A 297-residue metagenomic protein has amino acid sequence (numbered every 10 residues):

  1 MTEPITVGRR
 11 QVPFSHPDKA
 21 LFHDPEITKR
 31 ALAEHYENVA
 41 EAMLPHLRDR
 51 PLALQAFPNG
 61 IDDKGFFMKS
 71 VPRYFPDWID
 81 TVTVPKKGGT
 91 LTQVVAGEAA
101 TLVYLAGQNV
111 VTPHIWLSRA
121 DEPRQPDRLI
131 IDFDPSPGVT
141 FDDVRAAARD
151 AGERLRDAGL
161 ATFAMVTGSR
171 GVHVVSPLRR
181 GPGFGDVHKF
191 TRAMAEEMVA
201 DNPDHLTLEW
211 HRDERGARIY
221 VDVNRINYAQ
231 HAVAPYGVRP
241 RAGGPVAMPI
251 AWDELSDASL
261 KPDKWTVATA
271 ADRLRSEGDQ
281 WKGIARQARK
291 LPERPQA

Functional and structural regions predicted by a protein language model:
M1-A33, E41-L44, R48, V110-R128 (+2 more regions): C-terminal accessory nucleic-acid interaction domains of nucleic acid-metabolism proteins
T2-V95, A100-A106: Charge-rich, low-complexity segments
Q55-F57, T162-G168, E209-D213: Short beta-strand
I61-K64, Y74, V139, G171-H173 (+1 more regions): Flexible loop/turn segments at secondary-structure boundaries
V94-T167, L178-R180, F184-D186, Q296-A297: Signature for HUH/AEP ssDNA processing cores
H173-R179, I219-V223: A short beta-strand motif that forms the metal-chelation/ATP-contact edge of phosphoryl-transfer active sites
